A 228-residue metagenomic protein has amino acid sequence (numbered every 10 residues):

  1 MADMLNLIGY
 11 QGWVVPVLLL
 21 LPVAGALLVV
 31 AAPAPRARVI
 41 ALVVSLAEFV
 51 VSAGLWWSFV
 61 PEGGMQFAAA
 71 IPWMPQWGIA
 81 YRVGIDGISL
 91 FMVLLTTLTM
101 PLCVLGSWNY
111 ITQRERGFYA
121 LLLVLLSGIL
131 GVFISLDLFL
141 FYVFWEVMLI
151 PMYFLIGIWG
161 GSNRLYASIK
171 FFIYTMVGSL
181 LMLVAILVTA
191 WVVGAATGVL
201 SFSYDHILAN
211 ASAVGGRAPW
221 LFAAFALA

Functional and structural regions predicted by a protein language model:
A2, I8, F59-A80, L181-A228: Juxtamembrane/interfacial segments at transmembrane-helix boundaries in multi-pass membrane proteins
M4-L21, D86: Hydrophobic transmembrane alpha-helical segments in integral membrane proteins
V15-A34: N-terminal signal-anchor/start-transfer transmembrane helix
V15-P16, R36-L42, F139-Y142: Short, aromatic-rich membrane-interface segments at the entry and exit of alpha-helical transmembrane domains
V30, A34-A37, A53-G63, P101-I111 (+2 more regions): Transmembrane helix-loop junctions and nearby membrane-interface residues
L42-V50, L123-L125, A223-A226: Alpha-helical transmembrane segments
V43-W57, T175-L187: Hydrophobic alpha-helical membrane-insertion segments
A69-A80, I85-L180: Internal transmembrane alpha-helices of multipass membrane proteins
